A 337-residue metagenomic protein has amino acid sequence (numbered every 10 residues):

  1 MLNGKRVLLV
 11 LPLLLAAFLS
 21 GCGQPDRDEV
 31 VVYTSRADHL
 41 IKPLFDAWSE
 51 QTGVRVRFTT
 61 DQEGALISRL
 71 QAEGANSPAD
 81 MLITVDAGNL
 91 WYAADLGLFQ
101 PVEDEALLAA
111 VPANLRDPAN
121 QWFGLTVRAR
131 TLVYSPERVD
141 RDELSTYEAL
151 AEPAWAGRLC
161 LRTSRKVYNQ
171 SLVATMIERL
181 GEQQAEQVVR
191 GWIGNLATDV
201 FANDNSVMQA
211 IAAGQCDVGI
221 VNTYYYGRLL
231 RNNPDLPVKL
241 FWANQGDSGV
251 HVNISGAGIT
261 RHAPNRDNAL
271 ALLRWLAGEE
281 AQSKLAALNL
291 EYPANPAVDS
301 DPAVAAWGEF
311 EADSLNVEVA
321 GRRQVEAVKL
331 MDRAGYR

Functional and structural regions predicted by a protein language model:
M1-E29: Short, low-complexity disordered leader/linker segments with a strong preference for bacterial N-terminal type II
C22-Y92, R337: Early extracytoplasmic/lumenal segment of secretory-pathway proteins
S35-K42, D61, S77-C216, S248-V250: Extracytoplasmic ligand-binding site segments that recognize negatively charged/polar headgroups
G88-Y92, A212, D217-P237: A ligand-binding cleft/hinge motif common to bilobed small-molecule-binding domains
T131-R138, V252-N265, K284-A287: A bilobed periplasmic-binding-protein/Venus flytrap-type ligand-binding module shared by bacterial periplasmic
G157-R165, W275-D299: Periplasmic-binding protein-like
Q183, E291-R337: An extracytoplasmic/periplasmic, membrane-proximal ligand-sensing/linker region
Y224-G258: A beta-strand-loop signature enriched in Asp, Gly, Thr, and Trp that corresponds to the sialidase/neuraminidase Asp-box
